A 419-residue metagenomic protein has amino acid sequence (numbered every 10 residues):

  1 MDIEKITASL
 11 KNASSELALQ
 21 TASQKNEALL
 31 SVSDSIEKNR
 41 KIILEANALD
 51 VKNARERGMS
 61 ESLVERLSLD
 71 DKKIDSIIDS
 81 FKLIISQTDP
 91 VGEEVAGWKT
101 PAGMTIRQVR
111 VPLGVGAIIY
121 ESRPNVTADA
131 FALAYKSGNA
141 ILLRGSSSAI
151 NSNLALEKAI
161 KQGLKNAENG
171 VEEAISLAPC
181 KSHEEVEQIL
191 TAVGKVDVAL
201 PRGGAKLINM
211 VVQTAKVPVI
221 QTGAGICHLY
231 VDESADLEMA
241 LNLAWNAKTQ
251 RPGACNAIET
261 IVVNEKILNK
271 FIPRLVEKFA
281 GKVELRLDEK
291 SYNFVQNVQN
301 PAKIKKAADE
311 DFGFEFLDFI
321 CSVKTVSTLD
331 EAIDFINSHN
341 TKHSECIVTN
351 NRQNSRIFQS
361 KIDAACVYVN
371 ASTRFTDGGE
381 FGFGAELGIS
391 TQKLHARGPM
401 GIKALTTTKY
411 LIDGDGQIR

Functional and structural regions predicted by a protein language model:
M1-I106: N-terminal Rossmann-like NAD(P)+-binding subdomain of aldehyde/semialdehyde dehydrogenases
D2, S122-I141, A159, N166 (+2 more regions): ALDH superfamily catalytic-core signature
A13-Q20, S35-N39, D50, A54-R57 (+14 more regions): Change "in soluble alpha/beta enzymes" to "in soluble alpha/beta proteins
A22-N26, A167-I175, P252-A257, E284-K290 (+3 more regions): Flexible, glycine/charged-enriched surface loops at secondary-structure junctions
S86, V95-E238: Rossmann-like NAD(P) dinucleotide-binding subdomain of oxidoreductase/dehydrogenase enzymes
G114-I118, L133, N139-L142, E173-S176 (+10 more regions): Structural motif
K306-R419: Conserved C-terminal structural/oligomerization subdomain of aldehyde/semialdehyde dehydrogenase
